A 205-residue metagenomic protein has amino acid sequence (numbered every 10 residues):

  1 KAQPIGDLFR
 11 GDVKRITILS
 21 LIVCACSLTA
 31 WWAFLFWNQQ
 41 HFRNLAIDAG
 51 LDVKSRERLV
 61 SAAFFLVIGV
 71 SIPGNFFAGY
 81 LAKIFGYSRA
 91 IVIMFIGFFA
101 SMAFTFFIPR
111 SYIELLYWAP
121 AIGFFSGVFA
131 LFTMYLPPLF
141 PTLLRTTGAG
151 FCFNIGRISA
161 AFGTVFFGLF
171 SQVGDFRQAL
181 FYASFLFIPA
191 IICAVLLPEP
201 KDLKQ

Functional and structural regions predicted by a protein language model:
D12-P73: Extracytoplasmic gate region of multi-pass secondary transporters
F42-R43, L81-A82, F167-D175: Interfacial helix-cap and linker-helix signal at transmembrane-aqueous boundaries of multi-pass secondary transporters
G74-G86: Helix-to-loop junctions at the C-terminal end of transmembrane segments in multipass secondary transporters
K83-F95: Cytoplasmic membrane-interface "Motif A"-like loop-to-helix N-cap segments of 12-TM Major Facilitator Superfamily
I96-R110: C-terminal ends and interior cores of transmembrane alpha-helices in multi-pass membrane transporters/permeases
I113-G127: Hydrophobic core of transmembrane alpha-helices in multi-pass small-molecule transporters, especially MFS/SLC-type
T142-S171: A late C-terminal transmembrane helix in Major Facilitator Superfamily
F185-Q205: Multi-pass alpha-helical transporter architecture, strongest for 12-TM Major Facilitator/SLC carriers used
